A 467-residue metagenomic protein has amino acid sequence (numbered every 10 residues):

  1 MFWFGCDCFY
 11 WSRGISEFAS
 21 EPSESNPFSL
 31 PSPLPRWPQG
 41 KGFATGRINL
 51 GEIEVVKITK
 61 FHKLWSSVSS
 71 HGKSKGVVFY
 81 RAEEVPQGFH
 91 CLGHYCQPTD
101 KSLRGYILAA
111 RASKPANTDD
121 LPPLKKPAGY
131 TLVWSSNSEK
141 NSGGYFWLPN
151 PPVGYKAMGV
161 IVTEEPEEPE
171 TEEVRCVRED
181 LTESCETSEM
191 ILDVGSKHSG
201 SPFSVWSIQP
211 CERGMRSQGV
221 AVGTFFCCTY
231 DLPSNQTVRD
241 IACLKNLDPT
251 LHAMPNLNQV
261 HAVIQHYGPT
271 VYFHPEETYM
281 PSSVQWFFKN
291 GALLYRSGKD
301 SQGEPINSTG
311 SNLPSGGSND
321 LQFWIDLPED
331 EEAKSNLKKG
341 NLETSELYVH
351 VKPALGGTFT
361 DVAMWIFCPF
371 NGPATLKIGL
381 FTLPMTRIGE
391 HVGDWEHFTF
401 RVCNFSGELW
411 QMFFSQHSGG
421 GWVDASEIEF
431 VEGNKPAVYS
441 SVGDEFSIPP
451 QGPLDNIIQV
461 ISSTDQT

Functional and structural regions predicted by a protein language model:
F2-N258, G268-V271, E276: Peripheral, non-catalytic segments of secretory and membrane proteins
P33, W37-G40, S234-D394, S406-T467: A domain-level signal for the mature, folded cores of soluble proteins
G93, W206, E346-V351, F398-F400: Broad, structure-driven detector of short, well-ordered beta-strand segments within folded domains
S142-G143, G393-H397: Short, surface-exposed coil-to-beta transition loops
R401-F405: Short beta-strand micro-motifs enriched in acidic
